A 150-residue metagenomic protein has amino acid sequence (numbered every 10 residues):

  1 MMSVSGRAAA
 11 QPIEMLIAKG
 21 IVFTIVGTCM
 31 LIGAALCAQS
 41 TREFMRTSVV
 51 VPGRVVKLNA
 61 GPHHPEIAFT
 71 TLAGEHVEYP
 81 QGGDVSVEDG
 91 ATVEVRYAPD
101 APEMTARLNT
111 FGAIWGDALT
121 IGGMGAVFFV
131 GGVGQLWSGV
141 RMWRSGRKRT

Functional and structural regions predicted by a protein language model:
M2-M45, N109-T150: Alpha-helical transmembrane spans
T47-N59: Structural detector for short beta-strands of small beta-barrel domains
P52-R54, E66, T92-R96: Beta-strand secondary-structure signal
G61-I67: Short aromatic-glycine-enriched beta-strand elements
F69-A73, Y97: Short acidic, glycine-rich loop/turn motifs
Y79-N109: Extended, hydrophilic extramembrane loops/domains of integral membrane proteins
